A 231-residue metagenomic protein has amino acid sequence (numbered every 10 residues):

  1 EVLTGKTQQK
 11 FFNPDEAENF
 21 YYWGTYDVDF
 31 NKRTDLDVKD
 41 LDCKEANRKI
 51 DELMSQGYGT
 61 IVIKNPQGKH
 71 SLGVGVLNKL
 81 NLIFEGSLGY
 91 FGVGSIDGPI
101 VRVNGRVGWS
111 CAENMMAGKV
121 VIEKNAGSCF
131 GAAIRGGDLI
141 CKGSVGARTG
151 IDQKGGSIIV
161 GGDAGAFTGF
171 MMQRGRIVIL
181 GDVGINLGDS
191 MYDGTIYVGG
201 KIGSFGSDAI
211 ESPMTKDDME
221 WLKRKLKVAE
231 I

Functional and structural regions predicted by a protein language model:
E1-I231: Long, distal/terminal scaffolding or interaction modules with repetitive or compositionally biased sequence
